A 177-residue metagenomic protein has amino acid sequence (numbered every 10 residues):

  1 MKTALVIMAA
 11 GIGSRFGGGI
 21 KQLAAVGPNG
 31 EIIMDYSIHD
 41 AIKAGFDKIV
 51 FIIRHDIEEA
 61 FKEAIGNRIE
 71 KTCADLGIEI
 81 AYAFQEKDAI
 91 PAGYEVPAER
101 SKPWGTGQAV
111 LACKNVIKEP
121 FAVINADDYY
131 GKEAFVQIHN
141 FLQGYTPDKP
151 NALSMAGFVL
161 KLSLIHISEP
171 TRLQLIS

Functional and structural regions predicted by a protein language model:
M1-I7, E31-V123, Y130-F135, G144 (+1 more regions): Conserved N-terminal catalytic core of the sugar/cofactor nucleotidyltransferase
K2-P28, A44: Glycine-rich N-terminal loop/short-helix segment of MobA-like nucleotidyltransferase
A9, G27, I53, N125 (+1 more regions): Short beta-strand/turn micro-motifs composed of small residues that flank or help shape donor/cofactor-binding pockets
I12, D128, L160: Active-site metal-binding loops of divalent metal-dependent hydrolases
L23, I80-Y82, L153-M155: Conserved beta-strand scaffold positions in the cores of enzyme catalytic domains, especially in NTP/NDP-utilizing
E133-L162: Conserved donor-nucleotide/metal-binding helix-loop-beta segment in metal-dependent transferases, i.e., the alpha-helix
I165-E169, L173-S177: Single conserved hydrophobic/aromatic residue that forms the stacking wall/gate of nucleotide- or nucleobase-binding
